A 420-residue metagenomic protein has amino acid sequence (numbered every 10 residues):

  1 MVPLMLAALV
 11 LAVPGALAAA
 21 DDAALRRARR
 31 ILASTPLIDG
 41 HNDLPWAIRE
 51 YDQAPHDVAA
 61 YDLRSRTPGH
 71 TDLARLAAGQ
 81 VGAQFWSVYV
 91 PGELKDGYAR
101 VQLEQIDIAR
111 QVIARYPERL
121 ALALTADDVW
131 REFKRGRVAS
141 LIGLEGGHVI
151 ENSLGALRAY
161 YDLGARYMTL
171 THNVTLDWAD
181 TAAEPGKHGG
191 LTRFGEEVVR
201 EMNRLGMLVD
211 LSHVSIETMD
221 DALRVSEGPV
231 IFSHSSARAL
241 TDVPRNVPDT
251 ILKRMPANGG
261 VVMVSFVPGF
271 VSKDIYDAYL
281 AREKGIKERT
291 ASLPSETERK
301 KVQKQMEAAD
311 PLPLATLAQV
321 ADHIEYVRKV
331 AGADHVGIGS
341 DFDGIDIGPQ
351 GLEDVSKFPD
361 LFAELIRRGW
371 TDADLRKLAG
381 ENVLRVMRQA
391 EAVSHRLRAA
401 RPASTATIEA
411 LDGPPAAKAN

Functional and structural regions predicted by a protein language model:
M1-V2, G40: Accessible peptide chain termini
V2-P14: Bacterial N-terminal signal peptides
A8-L11, L191, P256: Compositionally biased, low-complexity repeat tracts
L17-H188, D242-N420: N-terminal hydrophobic targeting/anchoring segments and the immediately downstream early-domain regions of hydrolases
V149-E151, D162-N246: Divalent metal-binding pocket/active-site signature
